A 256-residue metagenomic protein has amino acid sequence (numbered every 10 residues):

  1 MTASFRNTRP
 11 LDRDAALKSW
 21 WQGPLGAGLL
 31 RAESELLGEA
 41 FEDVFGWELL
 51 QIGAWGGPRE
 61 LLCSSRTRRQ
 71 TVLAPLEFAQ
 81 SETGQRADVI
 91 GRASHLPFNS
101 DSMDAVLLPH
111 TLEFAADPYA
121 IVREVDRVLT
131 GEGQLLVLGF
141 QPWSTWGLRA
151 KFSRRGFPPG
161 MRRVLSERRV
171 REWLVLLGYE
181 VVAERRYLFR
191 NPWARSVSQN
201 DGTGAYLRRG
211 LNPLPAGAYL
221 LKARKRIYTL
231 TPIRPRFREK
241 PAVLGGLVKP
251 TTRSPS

Functional and structural regions predicted by a protein language model:
M1-D43: Class I SAM-dependent methyltransferase Rossmann-like catalytic core, especially the SAM/SAH-binding loop
E35, E39-L96: Class I SAM-dependent methyltransferase SAM/SAH-binding core
V106-L107: Hydrophobic beta-strand segment of the Class I
Y119-Q134: A short glycine-rich, Lys/Arg-flanked "PGG" loop and its adjoining helix->strand segment in the class I
Q134-M161: Conserved class I S-adenosyl-L-methionine
M161-E184, Y219: Short alpha-helix
V182-Y206, L214-A216: Conserved catalytic loop of SAM-dependent methyltransferase domains
G204-S256: C-terminal lobe and adjacent flexible extensions of AdoMet/dcAdoMet transferase-like proteins
